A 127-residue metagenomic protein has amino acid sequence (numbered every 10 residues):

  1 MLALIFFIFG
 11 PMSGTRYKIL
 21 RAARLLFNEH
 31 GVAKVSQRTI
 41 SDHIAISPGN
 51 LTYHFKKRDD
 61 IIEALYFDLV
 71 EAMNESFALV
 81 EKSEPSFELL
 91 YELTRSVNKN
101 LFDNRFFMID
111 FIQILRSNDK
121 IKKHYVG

Functional and structural regions predicted by a protein language model:
M1-G14, L25: N-terminal intrinsically disordered/low-complexity leader segments
S13-L20, E63, F67, E84-Y91 (+1 more regions): Non-membrane alpha-helical structural segments and their capping/turn regions in soluble enzymes
K18, L26, H30-D60, A64: Helix-turn-helix
H43, D68, S96, D110-I114: Short acidic/histidine-centered micro-motifs embedded in hydrophobic/aromatic stretches that mark compact functional
A64, A78-D110: Hydrophobic alpha-helical connector segments
F67-N74: Short, basic, alpha-helical segments at the C-terminal edge of helix-turn-helix-like DNA-binding modules
F102-G127: Short secondary-structure transition hinges
